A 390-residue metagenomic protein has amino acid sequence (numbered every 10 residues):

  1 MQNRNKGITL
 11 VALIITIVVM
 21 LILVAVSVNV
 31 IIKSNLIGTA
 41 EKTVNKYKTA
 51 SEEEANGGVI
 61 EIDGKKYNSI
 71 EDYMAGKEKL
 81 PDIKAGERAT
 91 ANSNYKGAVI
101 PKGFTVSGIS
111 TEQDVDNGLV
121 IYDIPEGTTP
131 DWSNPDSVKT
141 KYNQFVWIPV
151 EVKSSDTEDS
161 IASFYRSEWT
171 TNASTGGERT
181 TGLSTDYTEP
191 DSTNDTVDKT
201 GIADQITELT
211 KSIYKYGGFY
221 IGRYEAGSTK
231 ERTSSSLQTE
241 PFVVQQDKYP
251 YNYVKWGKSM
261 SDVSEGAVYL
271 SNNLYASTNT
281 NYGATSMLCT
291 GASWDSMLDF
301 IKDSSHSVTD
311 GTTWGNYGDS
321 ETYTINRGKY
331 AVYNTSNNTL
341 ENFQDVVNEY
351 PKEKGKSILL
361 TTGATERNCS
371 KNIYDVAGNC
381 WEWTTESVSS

Functional and structural regions predicted by a protein language model:
K6-V28: N-terminal single-pass transmembrane signal-anchor helix
V28, E151-S155, Y224-S228, S293 (+1 more regions): Acidic glycine-/aspartate-rich tracts in secreted/extracellular proteins
V30-E53: Aliphatic-rich helix starts adjacent to a transmembrane/signal segment
S51-N68: Short extracytoplasmic
S69-P149, K153-E158, S286: GGW-centered surface loops in extracellular recognition modules
P135-Y142, A173-V376: Short aromatic-cysteine micro-motif
S154-S163, S228-S234: Short, solvent-exposed loop/turn elements at domain surfaces
W381-E382: Generic structural signal for well-ordered beta-strand positions
